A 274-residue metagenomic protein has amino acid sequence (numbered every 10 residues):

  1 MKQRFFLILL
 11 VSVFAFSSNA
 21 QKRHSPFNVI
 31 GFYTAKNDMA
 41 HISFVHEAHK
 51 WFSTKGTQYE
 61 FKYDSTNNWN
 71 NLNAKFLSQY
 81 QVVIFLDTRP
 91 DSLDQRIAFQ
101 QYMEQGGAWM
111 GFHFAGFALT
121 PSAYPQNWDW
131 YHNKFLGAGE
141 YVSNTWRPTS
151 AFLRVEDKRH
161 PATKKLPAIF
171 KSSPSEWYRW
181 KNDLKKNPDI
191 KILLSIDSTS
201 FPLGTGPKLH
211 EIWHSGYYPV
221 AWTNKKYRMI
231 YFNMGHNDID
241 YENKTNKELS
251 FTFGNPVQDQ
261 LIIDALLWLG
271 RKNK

Functional and structural regions predicted by a protein language model:
M1-H24: Bacterial Sec-dependent N-terminal signal peptides
Q21, P26, I30-L119: Helical hinge/lid and interdomain linker segments adjacent to catalytic or ligand-binding clefts that mediate domain
K22-F27, W51-T54, Q58, P202 (+1 more regions): Extracellular ligand-binding/catalytic regions of CAZymes and related secreted enzymes and adhesion modules
K36-N37, N71, P90, G116-A118 (+3 more regions): Short, solvent-exposed loop/turn segments at secondary-structure junctions
E47-W51, Q79, D94, A98 (+4 more regions): Extracytoplasmic/secreted proteins, especially bacterial periplasmic and envelope-associated proteins
R89-K165: A glycine-rich, often tryptophan-bearing local segment used as a flexible ligand/cofactor-contacting loop or short
S122, V155, S173-P174, Y241-K244: A short, polar/proline- and glycine-enriched secondary-structure boundary/capping micro-motif
N144-Y231: Catalytic beta-strand/loop cores that center a nucleophilic Ser/Cys/Thr and support acyl-enzyme chemistry
